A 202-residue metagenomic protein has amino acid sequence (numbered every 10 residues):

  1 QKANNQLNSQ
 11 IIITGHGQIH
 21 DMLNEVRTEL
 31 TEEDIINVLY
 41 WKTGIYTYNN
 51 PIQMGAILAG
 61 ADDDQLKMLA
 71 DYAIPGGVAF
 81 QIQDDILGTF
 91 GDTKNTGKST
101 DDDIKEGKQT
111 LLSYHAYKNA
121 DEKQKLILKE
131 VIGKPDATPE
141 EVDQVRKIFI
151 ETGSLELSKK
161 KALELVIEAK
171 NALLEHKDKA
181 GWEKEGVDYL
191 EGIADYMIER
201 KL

Functional and structural regions predicted by a protein language model:
Q1-L202: All-alpha prenyltransferase/terpene-synthase fold signal
